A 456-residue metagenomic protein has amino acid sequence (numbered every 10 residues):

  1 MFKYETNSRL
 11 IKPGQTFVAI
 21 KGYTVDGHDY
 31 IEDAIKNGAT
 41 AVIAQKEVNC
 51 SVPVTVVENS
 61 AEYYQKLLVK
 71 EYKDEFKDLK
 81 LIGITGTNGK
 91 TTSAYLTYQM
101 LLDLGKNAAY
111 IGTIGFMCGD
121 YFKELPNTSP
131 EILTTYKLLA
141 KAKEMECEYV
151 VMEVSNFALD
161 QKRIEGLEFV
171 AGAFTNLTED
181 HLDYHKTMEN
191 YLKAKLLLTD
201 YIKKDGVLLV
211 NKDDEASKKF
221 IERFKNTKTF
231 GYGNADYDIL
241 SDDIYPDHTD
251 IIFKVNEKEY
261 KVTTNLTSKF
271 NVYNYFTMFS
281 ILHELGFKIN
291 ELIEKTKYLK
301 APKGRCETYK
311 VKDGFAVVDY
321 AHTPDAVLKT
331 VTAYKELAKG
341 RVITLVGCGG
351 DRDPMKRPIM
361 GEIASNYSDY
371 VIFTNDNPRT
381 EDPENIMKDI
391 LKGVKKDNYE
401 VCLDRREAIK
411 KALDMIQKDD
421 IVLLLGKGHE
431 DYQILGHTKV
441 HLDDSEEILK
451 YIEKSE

Functional and structural regions predicted by a protein language model:
M1-K66, K70, E215, L240-D242 (+6 more regions): N-terminal leader/targeting and accessory segments in enzymes
L10-T16, G22-D29, S280-P302, T308-E456: ATP-dependent carboxylate-amine ligase
Q15, A34, L67, I84 (+12 more regions): Residue-level signal for inorganic ion chemistry
T40-K46, L208-K212, L345-V346, D369-N377: Short internal beta-strands
V42-K46, E58, F224-P246, T263-K269 (+3 more regions): Beta-strand->loop->alpha-helix junctions that form or flank phosphate-binding loops in nucleotide-handling enzymes
K70-G115, Y121: Walker A (P-loop) phosphate-binding motif
A142-K143, C147-D183, K218-K261, P302-R305: Extended acidic/charged loop-beta regions that coordinate divalent cations and stabilize anionic phosphate/carboxylate
G166-E179, Y260-A301, Y370: A conserved, hydrophobic alpha-helical segment in the catalytic core of large ATP/adenylate-utilizing enzymes
